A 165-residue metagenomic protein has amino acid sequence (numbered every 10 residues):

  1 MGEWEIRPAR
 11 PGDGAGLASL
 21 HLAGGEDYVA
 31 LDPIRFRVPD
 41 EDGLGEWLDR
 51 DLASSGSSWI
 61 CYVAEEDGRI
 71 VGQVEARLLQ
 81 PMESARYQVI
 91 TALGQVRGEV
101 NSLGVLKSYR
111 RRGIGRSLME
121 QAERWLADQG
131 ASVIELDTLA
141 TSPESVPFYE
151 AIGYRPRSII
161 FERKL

Functional and structural regions predicted by a protein language model:
M1-A15, A23, A30: Conserved N-terminal entry element of GNAT/NAT acetyltransferase domains
G25-D49: Conserved GNAT-fold acetyl-CoA-binding loop/helix
E46-Y62, P81, E99: A short helix-loop-beta-strand connector motif used in the catalytic cores of GNAT acetyltransferases and, in some
V63, R69-R77, E99, G104: Conserved beta-strand in the GNAT
A64, G72, R111-M119: Glycine-rich acyl-CoA binding loop
L78-E99: Conserved acyl-donor/pantetheine-binding loop and adjacent beta-alpha core of acyl/acetyltransferases and related
R110, L136-S145, E162-L165: Conserved beta-strand-loop-alpha-helix junction that forms the acyl-donor binding cleft
R116, E120, D128, A140-S158: Conserved active-site alpha-helix within GNAT-family acetyltransferase domains
